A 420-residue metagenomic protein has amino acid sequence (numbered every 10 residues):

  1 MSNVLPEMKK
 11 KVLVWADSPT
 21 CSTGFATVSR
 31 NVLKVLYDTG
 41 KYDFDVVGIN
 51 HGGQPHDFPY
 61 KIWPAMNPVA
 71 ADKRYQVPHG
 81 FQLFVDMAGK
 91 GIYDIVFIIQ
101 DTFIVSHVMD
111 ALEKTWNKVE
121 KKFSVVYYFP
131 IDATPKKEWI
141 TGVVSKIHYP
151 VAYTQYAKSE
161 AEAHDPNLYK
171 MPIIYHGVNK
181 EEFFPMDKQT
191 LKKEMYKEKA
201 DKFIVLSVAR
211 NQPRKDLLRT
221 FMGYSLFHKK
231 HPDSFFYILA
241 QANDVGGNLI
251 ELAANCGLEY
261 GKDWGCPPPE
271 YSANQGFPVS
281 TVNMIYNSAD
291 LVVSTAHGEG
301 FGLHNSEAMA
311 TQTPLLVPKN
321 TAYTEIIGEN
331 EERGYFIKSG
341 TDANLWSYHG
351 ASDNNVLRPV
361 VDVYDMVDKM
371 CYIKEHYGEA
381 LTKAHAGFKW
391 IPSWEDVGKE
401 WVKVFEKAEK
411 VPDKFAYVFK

Functional and structural regions predicted by a protein language model:
L13-V14, E198-K215, F221-Y224, Y237: Conserved donor-binding/catalytic core segment of Leloir-type glycosyltransferases
A26-N31, Q212-L226, G247: A conserved mid-protein helix/loop that constitutes part of the nucleotide-sugar donor-binding site
Y156, G177: Carbohydrate-associated surface elements
F184-E198: A short helix/loop element that forms part of the nucleotide-sugar donor recognition site in Leloir-type
G246-M284: Nucleotide-activated donor-binding/catalytic signature segment of Leloir-type glycosyltransferases, i.e., the conserved
H297: Aromatic "clamp/platform" in nucleotide-sugar-dependent glycosyltransferases that forms part of the donor/acceptor
T324-Y372: Change "using UDP/GDP/dTDP sugars" to "using nucleotide sugars
L357-D365, E375-E406: A charged, aromatic-enriched C-terminal amphipathic alpha-helix characteristic of glycosyltransferases across folds
